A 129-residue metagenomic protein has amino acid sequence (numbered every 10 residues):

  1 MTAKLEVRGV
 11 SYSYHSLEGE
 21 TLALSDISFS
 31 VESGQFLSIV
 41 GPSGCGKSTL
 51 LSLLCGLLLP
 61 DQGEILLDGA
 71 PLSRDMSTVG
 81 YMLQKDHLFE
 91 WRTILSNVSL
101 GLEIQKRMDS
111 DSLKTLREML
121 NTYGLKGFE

Functional and structural regions predicted by a protein language model:
M1-K4, S13-D26: A short, flexible loop at the N-terminus of ABC-type nucleotide-binding domains that lies
L37-S38, Y81: Short beta-strand immediately N-terminal to the Walker A/P-loop
V40-P42: The feature captures the beta-strand-to-loop junction immediately N-terminal to the Walker
C55: Helix-to-loop junction immediately C-terminal to a conserved catalytic motif
G63-D75, T115: Conserved ABC transporter NBD signature motif
R92-S99: Short coil-to-helix segment of the ABC ATPase nucleotide-binding domain corresponding to the Q-loop/switch region
S99, S110-F128: Conserved ABC ATPase "signature" region
